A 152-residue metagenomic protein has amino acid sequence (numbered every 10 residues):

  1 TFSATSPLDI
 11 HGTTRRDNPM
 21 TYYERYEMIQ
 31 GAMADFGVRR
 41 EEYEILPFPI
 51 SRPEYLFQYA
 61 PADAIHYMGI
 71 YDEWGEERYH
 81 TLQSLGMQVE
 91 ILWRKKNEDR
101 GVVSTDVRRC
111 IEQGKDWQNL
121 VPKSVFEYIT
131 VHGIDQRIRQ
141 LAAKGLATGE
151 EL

Functional and structural regions predicted by a protein language model:
T1-L152: Nucleotidyltransferase catalytic core that binds NTPs
